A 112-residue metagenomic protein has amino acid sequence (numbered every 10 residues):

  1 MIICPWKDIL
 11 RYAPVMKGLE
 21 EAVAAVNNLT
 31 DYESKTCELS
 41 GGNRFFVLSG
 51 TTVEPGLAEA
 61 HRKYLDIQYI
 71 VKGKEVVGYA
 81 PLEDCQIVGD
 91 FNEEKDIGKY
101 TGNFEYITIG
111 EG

Functional and structural regions predicted by a protein language model:
M1-G41, E111: Surface/interface-facing alpha-helical segments and adjacent flexible terminal/loop regions used for partner/assembly
Y12-V23, G89-K99, N103: Compositionally biased, non-globular sequence tracts
V15, A60-K63, T108: Aromatic-acidic/polar surface patches that form glycan- and anion
V23-N27, V47-S49, P55-L57, I87 (+2 more regions): A short linear-motif detector with a strong N-terminal bias
Y32-E59, K63-K72, V77-A80: A short glycine-rich, His/Asp/Glu-containing loop-to-beta-strand
T36-E38, K99-T101, T108: Ser/Thr- (and often Asn-) enriched beta-sheet segments in non-cytosolic proteins
R62-V76, P81-D84, G89-T101, E111: Short, conserved beta-strand element in jelly-roll/cupin
Y106-G112: Beta-rich strand-turn-strand
